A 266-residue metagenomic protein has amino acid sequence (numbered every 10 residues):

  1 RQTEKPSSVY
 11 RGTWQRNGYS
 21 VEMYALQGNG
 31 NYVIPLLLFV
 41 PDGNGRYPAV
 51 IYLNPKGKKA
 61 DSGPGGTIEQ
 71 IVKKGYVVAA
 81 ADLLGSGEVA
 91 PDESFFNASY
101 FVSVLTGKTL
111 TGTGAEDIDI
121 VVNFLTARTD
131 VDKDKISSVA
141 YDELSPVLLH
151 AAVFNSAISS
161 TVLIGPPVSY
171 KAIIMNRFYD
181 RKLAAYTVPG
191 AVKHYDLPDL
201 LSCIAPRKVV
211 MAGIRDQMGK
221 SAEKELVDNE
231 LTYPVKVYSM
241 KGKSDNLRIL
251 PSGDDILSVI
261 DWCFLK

Functional and structural regions predicted by a protein language model:
R1-L38: Non-catalytic accessory segments flanking enzyme active sites
N31-I34, P41-V50: Proline/glycine-enriched tight loop/beta-turn segments at coil->beta junctions that connect or precede beta-strands
G45-R128, D132-K133, Y141, V168-K182: Cap/lid segment of the alpha/beta-hydrolase catalytic domain
A81, I164, A212: The conserved SAM/SAH-binding core of class I Rossmann-like methyltransferase domains, concentrating on the hydrophobic
V121-L200: Primarily recognizes the serine-hydrolase "nucleophile elbow" in alpha/beta-hydrolase and SGNH/GDSL folds
S137, V147, V209-G213, S244: Contiguous, structured surface segment used for ligand recognition
Y170-P234, S239: The feature captures the conserved acid-bearing segment of alpha/beta-hydrolase catalytic domains
Q217, T232-K266: C-terminal catalytic histidine-bearing segment of alpha/beta-hydrolase fold enzymes
